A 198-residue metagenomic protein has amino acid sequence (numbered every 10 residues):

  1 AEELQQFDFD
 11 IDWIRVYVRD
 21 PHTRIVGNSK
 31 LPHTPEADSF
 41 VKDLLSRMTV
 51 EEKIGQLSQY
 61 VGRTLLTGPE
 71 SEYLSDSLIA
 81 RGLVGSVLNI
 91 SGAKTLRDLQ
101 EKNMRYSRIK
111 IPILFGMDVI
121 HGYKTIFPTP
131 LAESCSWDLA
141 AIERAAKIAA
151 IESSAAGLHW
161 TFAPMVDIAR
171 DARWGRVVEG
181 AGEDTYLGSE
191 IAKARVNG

Functional and structural regions predicted by a protein language model:
A1-I25: Ligand-recognition surfaces built from glycine- and aromatic
V26-G198: N-terminal beta-rich core of secreted/periplasmic extracellular enzymes
